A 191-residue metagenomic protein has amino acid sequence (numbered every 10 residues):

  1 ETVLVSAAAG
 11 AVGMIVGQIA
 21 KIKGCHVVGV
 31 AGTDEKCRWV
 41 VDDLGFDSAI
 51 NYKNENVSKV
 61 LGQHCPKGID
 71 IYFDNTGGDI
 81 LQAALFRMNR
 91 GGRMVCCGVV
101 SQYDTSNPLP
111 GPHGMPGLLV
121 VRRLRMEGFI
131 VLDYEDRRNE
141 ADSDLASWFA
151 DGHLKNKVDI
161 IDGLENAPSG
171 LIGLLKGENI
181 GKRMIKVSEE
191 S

Functional and structural regions predicted by a protein language model:
E1-S191: Terminal helix/beta-alpha structural elements that buttress the NAD(P)+-binding lobe
